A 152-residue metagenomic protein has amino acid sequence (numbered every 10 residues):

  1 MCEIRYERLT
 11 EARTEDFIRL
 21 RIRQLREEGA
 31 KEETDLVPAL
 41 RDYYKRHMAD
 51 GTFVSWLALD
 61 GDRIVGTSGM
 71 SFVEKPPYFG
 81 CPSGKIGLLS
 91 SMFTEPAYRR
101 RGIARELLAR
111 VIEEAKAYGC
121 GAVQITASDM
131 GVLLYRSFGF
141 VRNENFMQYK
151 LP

Functional and structural regions predicted by a protein language model:
I4-R19: A short beta-loop-alpha structural element at the N-terminal edge of CoA-dependent acyl/N-acetyltransferase catalytic
I22-Y44, G84: Conserved GNAT-fold acetyl-CoA-binding loop/helix
K45-L57, L88: A short helix-loop-beta-strand connector motif used in the catalytic cores of GNAT acetyltransferases and, in some
L57, R63-F72, L88, F93: Conserved beta-strand in the GNAT
G80-P96, N145-Q148: Conserved acetyl-CoA binding element of GNAT-fold acetyltransferases
Y98, G102-R110: Conserved acetyl-CoA pyrophosphate-binding loop and the N-cap/start of the following alpha-helix in GNAT-like
L108, A115-A127: Conserved GNAT acetyl-CoA-binding A-motif
V123-L133, Q148-P152: Conserved beta-strand-loop-alpha-helix junction that forms the acyl-donor binding cleft
